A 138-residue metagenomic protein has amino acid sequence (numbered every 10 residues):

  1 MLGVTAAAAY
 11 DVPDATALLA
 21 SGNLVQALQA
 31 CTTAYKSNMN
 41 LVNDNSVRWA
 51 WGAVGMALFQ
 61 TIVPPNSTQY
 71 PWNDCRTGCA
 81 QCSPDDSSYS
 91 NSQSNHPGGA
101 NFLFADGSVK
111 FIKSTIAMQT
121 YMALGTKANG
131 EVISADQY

Functional and structural regions predicted by a protein language model:
M1-Y138: Surface-exposed loop/linker segments characteristic of extracytoplasmic
